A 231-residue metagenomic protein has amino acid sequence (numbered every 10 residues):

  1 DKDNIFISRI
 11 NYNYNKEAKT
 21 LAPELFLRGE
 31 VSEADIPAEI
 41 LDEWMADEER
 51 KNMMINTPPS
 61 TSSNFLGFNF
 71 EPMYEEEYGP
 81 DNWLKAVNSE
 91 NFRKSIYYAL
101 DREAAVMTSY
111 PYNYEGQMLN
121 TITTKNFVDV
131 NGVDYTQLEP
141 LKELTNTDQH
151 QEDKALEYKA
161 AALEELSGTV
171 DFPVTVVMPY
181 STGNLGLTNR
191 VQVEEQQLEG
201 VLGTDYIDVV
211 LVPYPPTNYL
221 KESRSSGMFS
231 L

Functional and structural regions predicted by a protein language model:
D1-S109, V128-L231: Extracytoplasmic/periplasmic ligand-capture domains
Y112: Short acidic/histidine-centered micro-motifs embedded in hydrophobic/aromatic stretches that mark compact functional
